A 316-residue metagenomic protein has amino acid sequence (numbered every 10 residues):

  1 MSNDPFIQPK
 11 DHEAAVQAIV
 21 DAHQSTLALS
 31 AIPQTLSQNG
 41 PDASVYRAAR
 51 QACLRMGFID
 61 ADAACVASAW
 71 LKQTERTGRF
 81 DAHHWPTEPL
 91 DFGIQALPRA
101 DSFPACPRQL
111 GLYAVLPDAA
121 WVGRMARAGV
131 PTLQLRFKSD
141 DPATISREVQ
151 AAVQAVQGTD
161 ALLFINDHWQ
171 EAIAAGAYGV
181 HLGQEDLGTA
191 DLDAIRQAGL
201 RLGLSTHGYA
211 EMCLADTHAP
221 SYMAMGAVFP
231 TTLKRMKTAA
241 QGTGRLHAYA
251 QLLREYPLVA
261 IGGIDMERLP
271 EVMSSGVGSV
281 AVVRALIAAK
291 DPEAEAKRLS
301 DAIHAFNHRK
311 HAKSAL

Functional and structural regions predicted by a protein language model:
M1-Y178, A198-L202, A215-S221, M266 (+2 more regions): Conserved N-terminal beta1-alpha1 strand-loop-helix module at the mouth
F103-C106, D193-A194, A250: Short secondary-structure boundary/capping segments
P104, Q150-A151, V228, Q251-L252 (+1 more regions): Generic signal for short, ordered secondary-structure residues within or immediately flanking folded domains
D118, W169, D186, G208 (+1 more regions): Short, flexible active-site-adjacent loop segments at beta-strand->alpha-helix junctions, enriched in small/polar
G123-R124, K138-I145, L182-L187, A239-H247: Short, composition-biased local secondary-structure segments
P131, R136-S139, Q184-A194, Y222-K237 (+1 more regions): Glycine-rich phosphate-binding active-site loops on the catalytic face of alpha/beta enzymes
A174-L182, G203-V259, I264-D265, D291 (+2 more regions): Glycine/Thr-rich beta-alpha phosphate-binding loop at enzyme active sites
